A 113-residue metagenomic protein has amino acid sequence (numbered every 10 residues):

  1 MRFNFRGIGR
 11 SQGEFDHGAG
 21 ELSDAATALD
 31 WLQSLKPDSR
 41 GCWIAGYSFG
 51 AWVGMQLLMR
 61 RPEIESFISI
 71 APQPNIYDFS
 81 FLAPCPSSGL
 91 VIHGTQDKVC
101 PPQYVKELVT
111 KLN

Functional and structural regions predicted by a protein language model:
M1-Q12: Conserved alpha/beta-hydrolase
F15-K36: Alpha/beta-hydrolase active-site loop
G41-G46, I70: Short beta-strand immediately N-terminal to the catalytic nucleophile in serine-hydrolase-like folds
G46-G54: Gly/Ala-rich beta-loop-alpha elbow adjacent to hydrolase catalytic centers
V53-L57, D78: Hydrolases whose catalytic domains are alpha/beta-hydrolase-1, hotdog thioesterase, or metallo-beta-lactamase-like
I68-Y77: Active-site nucleophile loop of the alpha/beta-hydrolase fold
C85, L90-H93, D97: Short beta-strand/loop motif that positions the catalytic acidic residue of the alpha/beta-hydrolase fold
K98-Y104: Conserved alpha/beta-hydrolase "acid-adjacent" motif
